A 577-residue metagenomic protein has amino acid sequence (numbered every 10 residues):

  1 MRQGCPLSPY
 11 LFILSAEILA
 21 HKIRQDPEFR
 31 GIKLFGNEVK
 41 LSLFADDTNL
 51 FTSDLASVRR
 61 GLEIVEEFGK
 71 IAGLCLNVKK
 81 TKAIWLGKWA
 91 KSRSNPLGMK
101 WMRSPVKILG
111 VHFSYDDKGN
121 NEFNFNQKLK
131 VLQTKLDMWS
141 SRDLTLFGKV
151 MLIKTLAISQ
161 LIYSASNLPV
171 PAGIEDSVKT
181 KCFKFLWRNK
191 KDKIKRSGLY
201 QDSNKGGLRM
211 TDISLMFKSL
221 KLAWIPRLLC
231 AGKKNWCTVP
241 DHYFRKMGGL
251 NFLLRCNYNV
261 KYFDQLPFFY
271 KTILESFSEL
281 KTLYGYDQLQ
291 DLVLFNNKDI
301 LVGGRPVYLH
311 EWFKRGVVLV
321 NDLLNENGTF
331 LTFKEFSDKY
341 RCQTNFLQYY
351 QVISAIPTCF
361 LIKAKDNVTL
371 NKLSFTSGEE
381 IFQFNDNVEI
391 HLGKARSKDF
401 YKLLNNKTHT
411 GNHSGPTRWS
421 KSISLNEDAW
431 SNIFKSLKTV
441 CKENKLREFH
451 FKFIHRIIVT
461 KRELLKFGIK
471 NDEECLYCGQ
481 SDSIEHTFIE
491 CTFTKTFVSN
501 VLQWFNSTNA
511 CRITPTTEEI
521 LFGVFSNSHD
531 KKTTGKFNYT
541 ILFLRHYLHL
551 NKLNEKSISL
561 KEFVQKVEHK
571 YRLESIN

Functional and structural regions predicted by a protein language model:
M1-T238, L437-C441, K445, F449-F543 (+1 more regions): Nucleotidyl polymerases of mobile genetic elements and RNA viruses
V178, K191-I458, L544, K552-K556 (+1 more regions): Extended C-terminal regions of large enzymes
